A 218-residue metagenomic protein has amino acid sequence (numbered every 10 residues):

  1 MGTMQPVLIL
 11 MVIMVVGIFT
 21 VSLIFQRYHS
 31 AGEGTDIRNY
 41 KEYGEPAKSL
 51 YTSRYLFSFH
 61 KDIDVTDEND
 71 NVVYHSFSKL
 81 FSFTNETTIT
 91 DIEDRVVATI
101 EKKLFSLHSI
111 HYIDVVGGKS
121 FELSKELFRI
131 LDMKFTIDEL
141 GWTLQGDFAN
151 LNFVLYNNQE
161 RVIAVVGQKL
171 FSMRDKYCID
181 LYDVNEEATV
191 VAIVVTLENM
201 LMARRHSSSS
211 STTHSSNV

Functional and structural regions predicted by a protein language model:
Q5-I9, M14-E86, I92-R95, H108-I110 (+1 more regions): Low-complexity or membrane-interfacial segments used for flexible interactions
K102-L107: Contiguous segments within soluble domain cores/interaction surfaces
